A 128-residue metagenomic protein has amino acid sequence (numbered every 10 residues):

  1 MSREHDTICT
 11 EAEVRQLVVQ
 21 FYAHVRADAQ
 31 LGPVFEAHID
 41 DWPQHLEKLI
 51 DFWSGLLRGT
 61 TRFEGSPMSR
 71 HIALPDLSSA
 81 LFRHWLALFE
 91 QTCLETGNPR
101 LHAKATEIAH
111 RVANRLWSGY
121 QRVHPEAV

Functional and structural regions predicted by a protein language model:
M1-V128: Core of compact, soluble alpha-helical bundle domains
